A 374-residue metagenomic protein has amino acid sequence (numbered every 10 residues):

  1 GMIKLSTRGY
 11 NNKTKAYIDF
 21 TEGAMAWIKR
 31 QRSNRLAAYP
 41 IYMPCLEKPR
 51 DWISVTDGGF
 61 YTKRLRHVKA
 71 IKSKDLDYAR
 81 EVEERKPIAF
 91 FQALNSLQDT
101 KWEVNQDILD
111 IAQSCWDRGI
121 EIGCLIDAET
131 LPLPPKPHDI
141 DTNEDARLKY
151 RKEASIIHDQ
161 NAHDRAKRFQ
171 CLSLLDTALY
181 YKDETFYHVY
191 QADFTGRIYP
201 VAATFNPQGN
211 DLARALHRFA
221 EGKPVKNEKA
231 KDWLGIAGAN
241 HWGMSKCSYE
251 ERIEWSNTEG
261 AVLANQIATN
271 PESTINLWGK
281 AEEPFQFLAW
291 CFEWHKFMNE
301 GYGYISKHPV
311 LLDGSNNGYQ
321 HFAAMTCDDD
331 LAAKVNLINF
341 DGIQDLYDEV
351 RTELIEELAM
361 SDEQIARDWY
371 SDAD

Functional and structural regions predicted by a protein language model:
G1-A373: Non-catalytic nucleic-acid-binding interfaces of large nucleic-acid enzymes and RNP effectors
